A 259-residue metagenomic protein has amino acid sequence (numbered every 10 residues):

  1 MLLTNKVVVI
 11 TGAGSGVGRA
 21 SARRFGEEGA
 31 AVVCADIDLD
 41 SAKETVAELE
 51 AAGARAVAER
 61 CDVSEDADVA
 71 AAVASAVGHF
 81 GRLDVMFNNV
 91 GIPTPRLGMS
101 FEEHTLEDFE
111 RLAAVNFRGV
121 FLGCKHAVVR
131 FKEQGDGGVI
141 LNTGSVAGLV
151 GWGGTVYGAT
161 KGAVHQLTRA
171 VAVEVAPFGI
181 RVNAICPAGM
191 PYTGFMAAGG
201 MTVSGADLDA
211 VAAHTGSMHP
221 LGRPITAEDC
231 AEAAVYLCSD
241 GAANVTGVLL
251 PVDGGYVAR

Functional and structural regions predicted by a protein language model:
L2, F80, F121, L221-V252 (+1 more regions): C-terminal substrate-recognition "lid" of short-chain dehydrogenase/reductases
L3-V33: Canonical Rossmann dinucleotide-binding motif of NAD(H)/NADP(H)-dependent dehydrogenases/reductases, specifically
L97-F101, T105-E110, T215: Substrate-binding pocket helix/loop in short-chain dehydrogenase/reductase
C124, T160, T168: Active-site helix of classical SDR
V129, V173-P177, A243: Alpha-helical segment proximal to the catalytic Tyr-Lys
S145: Residue(s) in the substrate-gating loop at a strand-loop-helix junction that position the organic substrate next
P177, G189-M218, D229: A glycine/serine/threonine-rich, flexible loop-to-helix segment that serves as the NAD(P) cofactor-binding "lid"
